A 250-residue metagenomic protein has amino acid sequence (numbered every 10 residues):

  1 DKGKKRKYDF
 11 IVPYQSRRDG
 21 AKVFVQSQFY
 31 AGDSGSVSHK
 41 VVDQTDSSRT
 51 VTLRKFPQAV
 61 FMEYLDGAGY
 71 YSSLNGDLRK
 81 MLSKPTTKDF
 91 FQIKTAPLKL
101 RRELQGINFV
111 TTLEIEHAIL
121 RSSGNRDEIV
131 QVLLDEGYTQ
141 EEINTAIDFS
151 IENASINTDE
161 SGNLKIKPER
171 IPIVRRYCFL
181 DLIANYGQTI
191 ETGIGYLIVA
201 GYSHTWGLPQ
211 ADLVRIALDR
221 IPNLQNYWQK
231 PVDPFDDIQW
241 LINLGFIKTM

Functional and structural regions predicted by a protein language model:
D1-R121, L134: Catalytic core segments in nucleotide and nucleic-acid processing enzymes
D89-Q92, L164-E169, E191: Helix N-cap / beta->alpha transition motif
I93, G207, P231-P234: Intrinsic-disorder-associated interaction segments
R101-S155, V174-Y227: Short amphipathic alpha-helical interface segments
N157-D181, T249-M250: Accessory beta->alpha helical hairpin/"wing" motif in late/C-terminal subdomains of nucleic-acid enzymes
G207, L241-I242: Eukaryotic intrinsically disordered, low-complexity regulatory regions enriched for S/T, P, E, and Q
Q225-Q239, G245-M250: C-terminal accessory/interaction regions of large nucleic acid-associated machines
